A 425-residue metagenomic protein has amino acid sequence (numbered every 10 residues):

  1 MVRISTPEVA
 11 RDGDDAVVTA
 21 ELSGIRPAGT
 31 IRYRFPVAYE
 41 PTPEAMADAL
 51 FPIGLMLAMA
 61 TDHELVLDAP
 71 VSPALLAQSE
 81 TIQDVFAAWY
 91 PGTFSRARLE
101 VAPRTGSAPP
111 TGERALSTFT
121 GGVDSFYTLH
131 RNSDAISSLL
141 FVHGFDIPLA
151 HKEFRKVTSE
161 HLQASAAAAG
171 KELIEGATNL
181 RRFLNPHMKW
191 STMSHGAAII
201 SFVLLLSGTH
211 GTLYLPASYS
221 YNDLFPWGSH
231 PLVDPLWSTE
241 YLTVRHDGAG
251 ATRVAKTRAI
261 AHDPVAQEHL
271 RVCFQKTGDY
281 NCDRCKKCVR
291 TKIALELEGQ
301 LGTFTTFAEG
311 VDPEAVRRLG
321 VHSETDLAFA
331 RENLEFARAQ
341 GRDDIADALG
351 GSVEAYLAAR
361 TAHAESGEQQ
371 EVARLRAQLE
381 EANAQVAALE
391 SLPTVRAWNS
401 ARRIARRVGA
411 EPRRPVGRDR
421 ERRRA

Functional and structural regions predicted by a protein language model:
M1-T19, I53, A60-L65, V71-A115 (+1 more regions): Nucleotide-activated chemistry modules centered on ATP-dependent adenylation/adenylyltransferase
M1-V18, R26-A28, R32, Y39-M46: Short Lys/Arg-enriched alpha/beta "domain-start" segment
I25-G29, P73-L76: Short, surface-exposed beta-strand/loop "edge" segments at domain boundaries and coil↔beta transitions
P36-A58: Acidic, aromatic-enriched beta-alpha/helix-loop junctions
A49-L50, T158, A397: Conserved alpha-helical elements of sugar-nucleotide-dependent glycosyltransferases
T120: Active-site cores of enzymes that catalyze phosphoryl transfer or operate on phosphate-rich substrates
A358-A425: Boundary detector for helix-to-coil junctions that initiate low-complexity/charged tails
